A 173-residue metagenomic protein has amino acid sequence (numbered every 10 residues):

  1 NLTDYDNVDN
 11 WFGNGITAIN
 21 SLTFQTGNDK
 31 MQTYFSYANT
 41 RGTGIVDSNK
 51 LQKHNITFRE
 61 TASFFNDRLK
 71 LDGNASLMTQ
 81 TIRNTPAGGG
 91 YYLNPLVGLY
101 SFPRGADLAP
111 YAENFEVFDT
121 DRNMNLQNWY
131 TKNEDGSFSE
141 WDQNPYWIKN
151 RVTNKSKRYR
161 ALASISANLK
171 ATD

Functional and structural regions predicted by a protein language model:
N1-D4, I45-N49, N55-L162: Surface-exposed loop/interface segments of Gram-negative outer-membrane beta-barrel transport/assembly proteins
N1-T23, S36-N49: Short strand-turn segments of transmembrane beta-barrel domains in outer membranes, especially the first one or two
G13-M31, A38-T40, P145-D173: Outer-membrane beta-barrel transmembrane strands
Y34-S36, D72: Beta-strand residues in well-ordered beta-sheet regions across diverse protein folds
